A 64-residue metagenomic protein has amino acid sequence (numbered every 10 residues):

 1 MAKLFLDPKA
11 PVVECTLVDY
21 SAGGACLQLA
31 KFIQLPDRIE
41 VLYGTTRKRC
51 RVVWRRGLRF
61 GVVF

Functional and structural regions predicted by a protein language model:
M1-F64: Structured alpha-helical
